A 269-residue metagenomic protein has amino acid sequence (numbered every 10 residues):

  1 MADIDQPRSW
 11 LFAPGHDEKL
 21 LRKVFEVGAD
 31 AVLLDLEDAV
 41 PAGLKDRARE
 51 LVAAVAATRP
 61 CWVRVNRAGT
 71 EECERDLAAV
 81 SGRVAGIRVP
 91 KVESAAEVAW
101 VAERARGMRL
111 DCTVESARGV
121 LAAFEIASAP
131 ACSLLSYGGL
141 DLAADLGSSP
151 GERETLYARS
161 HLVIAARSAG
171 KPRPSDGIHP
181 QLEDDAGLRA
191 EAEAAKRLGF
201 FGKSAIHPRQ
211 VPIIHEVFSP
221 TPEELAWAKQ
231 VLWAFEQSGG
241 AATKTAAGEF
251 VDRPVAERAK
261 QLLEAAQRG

Functional and structural regions predicted by a protein language model:
M1-G269: Expand to "…catalyze enediolate/carbanion chemistry for C-C bond making/breaking, isomerization, decarboxylation
